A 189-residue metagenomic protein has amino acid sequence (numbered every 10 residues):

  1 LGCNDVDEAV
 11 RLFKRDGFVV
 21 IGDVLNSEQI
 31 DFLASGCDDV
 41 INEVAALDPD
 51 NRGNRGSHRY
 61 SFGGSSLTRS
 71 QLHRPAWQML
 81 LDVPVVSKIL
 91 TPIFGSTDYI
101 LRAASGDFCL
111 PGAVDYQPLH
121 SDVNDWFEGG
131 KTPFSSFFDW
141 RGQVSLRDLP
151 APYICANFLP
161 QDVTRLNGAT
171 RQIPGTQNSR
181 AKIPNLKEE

Functional and structural regions predicted by a protein language model:
L1-D16, G22-F138: Non-heme Fe(II)-dependent double-stranded beta-helix
V20-I21, A156: Short hydrophobic-aromatic micro-motifs
H73-M79, Q143-S145, E189: Active-site rim elements
S135-Q143, L149-E189: Double-stranded beta-helix
